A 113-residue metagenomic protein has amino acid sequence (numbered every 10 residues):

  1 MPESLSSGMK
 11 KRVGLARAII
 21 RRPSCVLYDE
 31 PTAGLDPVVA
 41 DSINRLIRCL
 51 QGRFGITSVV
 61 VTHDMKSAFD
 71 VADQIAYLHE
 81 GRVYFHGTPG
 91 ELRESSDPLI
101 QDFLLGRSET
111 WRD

Functional and structural regions predicted by a protein language model:
M1-L5: Conserved ABC ATPase signature
L15: Hydrophobic anchor residue at the start of the ABC signature
R22: Conserved catalytic motifs of ABC-family nucleotide-binding domains
V26-D29: Catalytic Walker B motif of ABC-type/P-loop ATPase nucleotide-binding domains
D41-R53: Helical segment within the ABC ATPase nucleotide-binding domain
H86-G87: ABC ATPase "signature
